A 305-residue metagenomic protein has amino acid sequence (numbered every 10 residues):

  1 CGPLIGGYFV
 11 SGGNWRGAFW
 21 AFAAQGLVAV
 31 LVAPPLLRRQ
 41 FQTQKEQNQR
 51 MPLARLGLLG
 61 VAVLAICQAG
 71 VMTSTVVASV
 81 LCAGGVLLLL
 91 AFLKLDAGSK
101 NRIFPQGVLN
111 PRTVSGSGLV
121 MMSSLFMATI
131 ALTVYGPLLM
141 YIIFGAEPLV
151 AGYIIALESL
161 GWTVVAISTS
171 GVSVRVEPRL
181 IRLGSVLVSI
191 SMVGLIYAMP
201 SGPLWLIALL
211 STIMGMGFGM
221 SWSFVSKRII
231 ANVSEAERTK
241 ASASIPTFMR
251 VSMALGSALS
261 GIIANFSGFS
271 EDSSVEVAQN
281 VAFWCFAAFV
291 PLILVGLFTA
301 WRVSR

Functional and structural regions predicted by a protein language model:
C1-G17: Membrane-anchoring/interfacial helices and their immediately flanking loops in integral membrane proteins
L4, P35-R38, L180, A258: Juxtamembrane helix-loop transition sites at the ends of transmembrane segments in multi-pass membrane proteins
I5, I66-Q68, K94-L95, I167 (+2 more regions): Intrinsically disordered, low-complexity segments enriched in polar/charged residues with Gly/Pro, especially when
G7-Y8, V30, L59-C67, I130 (+1 more regions): Small-residue-rich transmembrane alpha-helical segments that form helix-helix packing/gating elements in polytopic
G12-N14, A21, V77, N101-S270 (+1 more regions): 12-transmembrane solute porter fold
G13-V120: Hydrophobic transmembrane-helix bundles of small-molecule transporters
